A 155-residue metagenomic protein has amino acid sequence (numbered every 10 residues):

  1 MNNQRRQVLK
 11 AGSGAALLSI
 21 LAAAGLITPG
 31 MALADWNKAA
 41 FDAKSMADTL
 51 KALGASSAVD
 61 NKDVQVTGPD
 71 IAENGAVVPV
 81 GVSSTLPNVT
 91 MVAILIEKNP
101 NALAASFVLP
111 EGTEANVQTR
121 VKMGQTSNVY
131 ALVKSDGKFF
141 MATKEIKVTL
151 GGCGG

Functional and structural regions predicted by a protein language model:
M1-S19: N-terminal secretory signal peptides and thylakoid transit peptides that target proteins across membranes
A22-D63: C-terminal segment of N-terminal export signals and the immediately downstream linker at the start of the mature
P79-T85: Short edge beta-strand/loop segments characteristic of extracellular beta-sandwich folds
K98-M123: An anionic, turn-rich surface loop/hairpin at beta-sheet edges that serves as a generic interaction/coordination patch
G124-N128: Extracellular Ig-like/FN3 beta-sandwich strand-entry sites
D136-A142: Short acidic/polar inter-strand loop motif in beta-rich domains
E145-G151: Short beta-strand edge segments in extracellular beta-sheet folds
